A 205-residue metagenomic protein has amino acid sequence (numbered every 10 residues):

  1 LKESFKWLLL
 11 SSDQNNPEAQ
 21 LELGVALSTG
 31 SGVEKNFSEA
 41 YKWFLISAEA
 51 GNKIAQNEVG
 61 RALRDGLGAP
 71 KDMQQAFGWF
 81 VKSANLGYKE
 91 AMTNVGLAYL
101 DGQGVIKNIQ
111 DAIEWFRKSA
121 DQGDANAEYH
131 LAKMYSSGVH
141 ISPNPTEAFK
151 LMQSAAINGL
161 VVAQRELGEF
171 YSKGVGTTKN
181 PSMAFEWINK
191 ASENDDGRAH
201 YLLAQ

Functional and structural regions predicted by a protein language model:
L1-S4, F37, G197-Q205: Short, intrinsically disordered, charge-balanced linker/junction segments flanking boundaries in proteins
E3-S4, S11, N15, A19 (+3 more regions): Polar, glycosylation-prone regions of secreted, cell-surface, and some intracellular proteins
D13-P17, T29-S31, N36, E49-K53 (+12 more regions): Short helix-capping/linker turns of helical repeat alpha-solenoids
E22-T29, E58-D65, N94-D101, H130-S137 (+4 more regions): Hydrophobic face of amphipathic alpha-helices that form TPR/SEL1-like repeat modules and related alpha-solenoid
